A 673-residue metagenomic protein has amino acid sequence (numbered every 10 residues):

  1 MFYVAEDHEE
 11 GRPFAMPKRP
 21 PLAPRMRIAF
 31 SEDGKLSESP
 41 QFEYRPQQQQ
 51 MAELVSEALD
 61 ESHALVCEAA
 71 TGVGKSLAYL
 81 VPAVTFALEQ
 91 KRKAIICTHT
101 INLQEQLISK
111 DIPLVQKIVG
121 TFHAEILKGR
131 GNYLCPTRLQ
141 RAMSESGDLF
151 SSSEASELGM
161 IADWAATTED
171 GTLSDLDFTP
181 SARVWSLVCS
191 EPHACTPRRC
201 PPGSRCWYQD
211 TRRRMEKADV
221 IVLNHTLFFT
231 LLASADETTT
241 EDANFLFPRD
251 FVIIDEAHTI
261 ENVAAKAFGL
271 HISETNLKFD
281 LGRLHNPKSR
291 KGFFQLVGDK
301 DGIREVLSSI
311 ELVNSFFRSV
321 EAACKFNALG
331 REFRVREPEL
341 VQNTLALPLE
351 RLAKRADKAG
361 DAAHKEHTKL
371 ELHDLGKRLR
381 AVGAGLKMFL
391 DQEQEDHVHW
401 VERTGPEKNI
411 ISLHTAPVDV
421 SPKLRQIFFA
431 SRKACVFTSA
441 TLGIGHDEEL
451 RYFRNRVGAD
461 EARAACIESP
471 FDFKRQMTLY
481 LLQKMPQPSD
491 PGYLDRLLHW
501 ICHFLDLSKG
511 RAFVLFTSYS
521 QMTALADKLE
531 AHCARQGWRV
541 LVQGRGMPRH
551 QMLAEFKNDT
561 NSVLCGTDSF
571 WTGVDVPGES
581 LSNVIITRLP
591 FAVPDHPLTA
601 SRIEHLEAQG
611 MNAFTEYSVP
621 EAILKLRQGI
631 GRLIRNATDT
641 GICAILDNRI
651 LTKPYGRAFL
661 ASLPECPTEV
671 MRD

Functional and structural regions predicted by a protein language model:
F2-E38, E43, L88-I221, T226-F229 (+6 more regions): A substrate-engagement module of RecA-like helicase motors
S56-E57, S76-Q90, K110-L114: Walker A/P-loop NTP-binding motif
D60-P82: Walker A/P-loop
Y79, T85, E105, K110 (+3 more regions): Signature of the SF2 helicase/ATPase Hel1-core->accessory helical subdomain module
K93-N102, F437, G510-Q521, A644-L646: Conserved RecA-like ASCE P-loop NTPase motor core of nucleic-acid helicases/translocases
S186-I221, L232-D242, L352-M485, G492-H499 (+3 more regions): A contiguous, basic/glycine-rich beta-loop/short-helix subdomain that forms a polymer-engagement track
P470, L482-G492, G544-I650: Conserved RecA-like P-loop NTPase helicase motor core
T517-G544: Conserved helicase motor "Helicase C" RecA-like lobe of SF1/SF2 P-loop NTPases
